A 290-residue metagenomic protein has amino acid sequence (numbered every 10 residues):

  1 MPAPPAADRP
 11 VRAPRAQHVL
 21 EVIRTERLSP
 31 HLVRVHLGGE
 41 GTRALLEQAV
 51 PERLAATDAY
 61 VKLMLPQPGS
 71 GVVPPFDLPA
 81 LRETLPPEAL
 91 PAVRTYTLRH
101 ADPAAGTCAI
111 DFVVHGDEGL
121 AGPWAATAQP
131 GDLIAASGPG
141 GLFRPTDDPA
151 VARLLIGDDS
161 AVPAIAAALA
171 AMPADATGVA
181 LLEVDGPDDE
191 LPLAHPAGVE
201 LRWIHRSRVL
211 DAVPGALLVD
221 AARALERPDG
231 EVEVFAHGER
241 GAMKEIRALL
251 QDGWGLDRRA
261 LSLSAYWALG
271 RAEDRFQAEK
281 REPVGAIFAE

Functional and structural regions predicted by a protein language model:
M1-E290: Extended, composition-driven regions rather than compact fold-specific motifs
